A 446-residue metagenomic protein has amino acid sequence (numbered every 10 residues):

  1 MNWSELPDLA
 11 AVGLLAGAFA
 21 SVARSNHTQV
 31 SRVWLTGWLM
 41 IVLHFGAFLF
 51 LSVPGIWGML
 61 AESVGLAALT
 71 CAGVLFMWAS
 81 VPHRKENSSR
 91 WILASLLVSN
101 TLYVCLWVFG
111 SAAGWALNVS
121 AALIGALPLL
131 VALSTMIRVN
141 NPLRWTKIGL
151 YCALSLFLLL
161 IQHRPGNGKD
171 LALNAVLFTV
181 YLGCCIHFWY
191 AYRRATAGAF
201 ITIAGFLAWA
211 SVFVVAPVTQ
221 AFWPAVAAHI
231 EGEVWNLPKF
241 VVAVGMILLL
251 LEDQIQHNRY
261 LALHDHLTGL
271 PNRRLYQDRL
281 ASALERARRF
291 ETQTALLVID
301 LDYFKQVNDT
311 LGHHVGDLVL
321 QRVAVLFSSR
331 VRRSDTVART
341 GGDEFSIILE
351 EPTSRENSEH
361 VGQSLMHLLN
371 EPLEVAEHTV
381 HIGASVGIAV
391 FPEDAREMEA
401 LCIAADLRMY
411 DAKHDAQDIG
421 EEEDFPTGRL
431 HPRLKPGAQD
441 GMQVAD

Functional and structural regions predicted by a protein language model:
M1-G13: Hydrophobic transmembrane alpha-helical segments in integral membrane proteins
L14-S31, A47-H229, G245, L250: Juxtamembrane segments at transmembrane-helix boundaries in multi-pass signal-transduction membrane proteins
I201-L267, R274-L284, D335-T336: Signal-transducing coiled-coil linker helices
R259-D278, I299-H313, Q321: Conserved nucleotide-binding and Mg2+-coordinating catalytic segments in signaling enzymes
R286, L301, V315-T336, E344 (+2 more regions): Active-site-proximal alpha-helical element of nucleotidyl cyclase-like catalytic domains and analogous helices
V323-S328, N357-V375, D406: Alpha-helical scaffold within the catalytic cores of cyclic-nucleotide enzymes
T336-R339, V380: A short pre-motif secondary-structure segment
G362-Q363, A376-H378, F391-D424, L430-A445: Catalytic-core segments of nucleotide cyclases and related cyclic-nucleotide turnover enzymes
